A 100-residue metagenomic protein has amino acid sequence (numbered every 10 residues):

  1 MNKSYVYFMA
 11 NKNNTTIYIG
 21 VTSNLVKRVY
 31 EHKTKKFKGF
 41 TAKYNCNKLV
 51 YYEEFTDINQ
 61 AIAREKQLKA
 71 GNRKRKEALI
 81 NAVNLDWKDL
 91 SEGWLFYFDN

Functional and structural regions predicted by a protein language model:
M1-F37, A42-Y52, I62-K66, L79 (+2 more regions): GIY-YIG nuclease catalytic motif and its immediate N-terminal context
F55: Short, surface-exposed polybasic/aromatic micro-patch for ligand or macromolecular engagement
I58: C2H2-type zinc-finger recognition helix
G71-R73: A common structural junction motif
K76: Exposed acidic/Ser/Thr-rich ligand/metal-binding surfaces
